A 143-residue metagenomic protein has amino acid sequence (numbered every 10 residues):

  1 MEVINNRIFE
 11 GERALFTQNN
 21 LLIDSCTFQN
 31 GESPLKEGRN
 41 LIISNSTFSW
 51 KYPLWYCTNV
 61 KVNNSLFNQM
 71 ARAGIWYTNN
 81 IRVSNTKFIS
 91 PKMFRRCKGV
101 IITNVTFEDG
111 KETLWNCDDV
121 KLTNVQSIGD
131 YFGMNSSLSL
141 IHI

Functional and structural regions predicted by a protein language model:
M1-S44: N-terminal segments that cap or nucleate solenoid repeat domains
E10-F16, G31-E37, W50-T58, M70-Y77 (+3 more regions): Short glycine/acidic-rich loop motifs that flank beta-strands on beta-rich extracellular proteins
N20, N40, N59, N80 (+3 more regions): ATP/adenylate-binding site constellation spanning eukaryotic-like Ser/Thr protein kinases, ABC-transporter
T123-N124, G133-L138: Extracellular beta-rich repeat passengers
I141-I143: Conserved small/polar residues in nucleotide/adenosyl-binding loops
